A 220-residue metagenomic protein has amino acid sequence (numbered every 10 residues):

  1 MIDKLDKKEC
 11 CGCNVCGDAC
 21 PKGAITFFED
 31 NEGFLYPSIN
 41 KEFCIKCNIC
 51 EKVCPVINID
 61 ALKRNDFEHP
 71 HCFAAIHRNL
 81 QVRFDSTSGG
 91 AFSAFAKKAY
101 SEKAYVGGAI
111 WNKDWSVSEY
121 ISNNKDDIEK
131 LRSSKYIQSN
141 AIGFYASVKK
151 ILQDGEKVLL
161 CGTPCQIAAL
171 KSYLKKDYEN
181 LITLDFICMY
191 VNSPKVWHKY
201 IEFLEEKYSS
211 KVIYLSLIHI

Functional and structural regions predicted by a protein language model:
M1-K8, A109-K113: Small-residue-rich anion-binding loops in enzyme active sites
I2-D3, E9, V15-E32, Y36-S38 (+1 more regions): Iron-sulfur cluster-binding cysteine motifs and their immediate structural context in ferredoxin-like electron-transfer
G12, K46, L159-L160: Conserved SAM-binding loop
E42-F43: Short, charged amphipathic alpha-helical surface segments
N58-I218: Iron-sulfur-associated redox domains of electron-transfer enzymes in respiratory and anaerobic energy metabolism
